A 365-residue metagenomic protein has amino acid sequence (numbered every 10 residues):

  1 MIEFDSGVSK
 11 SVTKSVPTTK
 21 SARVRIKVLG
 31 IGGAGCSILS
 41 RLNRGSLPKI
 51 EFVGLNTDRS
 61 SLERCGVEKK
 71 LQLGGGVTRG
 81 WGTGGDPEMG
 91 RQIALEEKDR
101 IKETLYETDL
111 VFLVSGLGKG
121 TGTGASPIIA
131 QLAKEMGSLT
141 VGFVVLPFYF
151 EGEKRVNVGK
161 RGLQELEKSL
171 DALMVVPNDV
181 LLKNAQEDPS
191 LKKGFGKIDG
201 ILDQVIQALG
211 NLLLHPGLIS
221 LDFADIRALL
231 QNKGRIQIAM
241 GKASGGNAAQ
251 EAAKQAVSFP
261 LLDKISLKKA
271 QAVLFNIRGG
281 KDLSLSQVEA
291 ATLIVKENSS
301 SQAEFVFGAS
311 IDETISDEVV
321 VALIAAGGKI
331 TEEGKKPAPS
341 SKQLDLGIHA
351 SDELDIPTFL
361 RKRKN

Functional and structural regions predicted by a protein language model:
M1-N365: Tubulin/FtsZ superfamily GTPase core signature
